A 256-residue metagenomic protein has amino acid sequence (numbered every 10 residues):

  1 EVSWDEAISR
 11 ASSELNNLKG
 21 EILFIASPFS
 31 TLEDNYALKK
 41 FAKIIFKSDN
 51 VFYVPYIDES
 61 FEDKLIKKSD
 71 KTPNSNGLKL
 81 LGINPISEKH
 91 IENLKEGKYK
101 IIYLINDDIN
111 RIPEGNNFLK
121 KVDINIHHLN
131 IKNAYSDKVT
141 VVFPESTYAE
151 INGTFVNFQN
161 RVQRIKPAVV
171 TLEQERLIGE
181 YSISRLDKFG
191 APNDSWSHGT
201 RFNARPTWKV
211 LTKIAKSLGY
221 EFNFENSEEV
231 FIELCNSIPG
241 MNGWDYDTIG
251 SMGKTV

Functional and structural regions predicted by a protein language model:
E1-R10, E14-G20, L32-G240: Non-catalytic alpha/beta scaffold blocks inside enzyme catalytic domains
E21-A26: Short glycine-rich phosphate-binding loop at a beta-alpha junction
P28-S30: Active-site-proximal loop/turn and secondary-structure-junction residues that shape catalytic pockets, frequently
P239-D247: A broadly structural signal marking compact, well-ordered functional cores that mediate small-ligand/cofactor/substrate
D247-V256: Acidic, Ser/Thr-rich low-complexity intrinsically disordered segments
